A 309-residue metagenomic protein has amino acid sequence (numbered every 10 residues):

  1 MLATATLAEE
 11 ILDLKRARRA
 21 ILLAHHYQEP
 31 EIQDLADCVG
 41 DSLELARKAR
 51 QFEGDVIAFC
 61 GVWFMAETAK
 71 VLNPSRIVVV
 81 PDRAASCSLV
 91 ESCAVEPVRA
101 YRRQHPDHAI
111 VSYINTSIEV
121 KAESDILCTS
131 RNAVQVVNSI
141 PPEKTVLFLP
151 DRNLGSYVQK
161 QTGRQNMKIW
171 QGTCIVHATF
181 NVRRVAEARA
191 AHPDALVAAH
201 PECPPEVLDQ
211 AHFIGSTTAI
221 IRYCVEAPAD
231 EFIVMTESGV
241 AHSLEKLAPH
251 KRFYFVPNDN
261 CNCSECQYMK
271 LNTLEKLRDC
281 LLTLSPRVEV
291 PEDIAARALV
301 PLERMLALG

Functional and structural regions predicted by a protein language model:
M1-V234, V240-V256, N260-G309: Active-site loop-to-helix "anion-binding N-cap" substructures in soluble metabolic enzymes
